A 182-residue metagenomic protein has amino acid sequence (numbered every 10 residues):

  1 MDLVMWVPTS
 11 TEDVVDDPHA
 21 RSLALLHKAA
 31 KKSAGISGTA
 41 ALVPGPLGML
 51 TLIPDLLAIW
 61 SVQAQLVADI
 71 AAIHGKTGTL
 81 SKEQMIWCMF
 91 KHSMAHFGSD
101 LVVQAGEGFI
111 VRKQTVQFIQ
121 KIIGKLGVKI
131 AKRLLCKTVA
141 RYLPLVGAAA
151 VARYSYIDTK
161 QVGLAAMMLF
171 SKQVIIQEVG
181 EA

Functional and structural regions predicted by a protein language model:
M1-V43, S61-A182: Terminal, membrane-proximal amphipathic helices and intrinsically disordered targeting/regulatory segments
M49-W60, Y154: Selective recognition of hydrophobic, aromatic-rich stretches within alpha-helical transmembrane segments of polytopic
